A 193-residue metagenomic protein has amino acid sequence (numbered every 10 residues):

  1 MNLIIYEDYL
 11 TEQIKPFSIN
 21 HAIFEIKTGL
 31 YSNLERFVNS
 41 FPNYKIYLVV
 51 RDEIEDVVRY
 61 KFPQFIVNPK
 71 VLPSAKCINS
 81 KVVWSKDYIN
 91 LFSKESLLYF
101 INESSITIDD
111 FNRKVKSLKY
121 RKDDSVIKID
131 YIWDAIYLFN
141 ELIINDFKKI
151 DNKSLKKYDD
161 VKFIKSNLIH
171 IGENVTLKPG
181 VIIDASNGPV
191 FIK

Functional and structural regions predicted by a protein language model:
M1-K162, S166-N167: Terminal amphipathic alpha-helical/low-complexity segments used for targeting or macromolecular assembly
K156, V161-F163, I169, N174-L177 (+2 more regions): A structural motif detector for beta-strand N-caps
D184-S186: Hydrophobic, aromatic-lined core segments that form the binding pocket/scaffold for planar heteroaromatic ligands
